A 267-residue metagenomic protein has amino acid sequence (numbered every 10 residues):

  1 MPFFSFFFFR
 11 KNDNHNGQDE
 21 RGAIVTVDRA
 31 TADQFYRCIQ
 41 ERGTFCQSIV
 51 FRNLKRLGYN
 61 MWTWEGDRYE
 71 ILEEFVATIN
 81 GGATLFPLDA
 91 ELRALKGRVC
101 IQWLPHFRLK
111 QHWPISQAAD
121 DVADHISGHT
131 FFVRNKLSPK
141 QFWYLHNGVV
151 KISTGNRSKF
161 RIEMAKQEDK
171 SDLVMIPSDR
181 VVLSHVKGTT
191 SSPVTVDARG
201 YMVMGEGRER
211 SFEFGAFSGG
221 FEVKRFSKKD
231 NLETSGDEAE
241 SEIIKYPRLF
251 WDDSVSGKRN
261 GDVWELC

Functional and structural regions predicted by a protein language model:
M1-C267: Lectin-like carbohydrate-binding module/patch detector with strong preference for beta-trefoil
